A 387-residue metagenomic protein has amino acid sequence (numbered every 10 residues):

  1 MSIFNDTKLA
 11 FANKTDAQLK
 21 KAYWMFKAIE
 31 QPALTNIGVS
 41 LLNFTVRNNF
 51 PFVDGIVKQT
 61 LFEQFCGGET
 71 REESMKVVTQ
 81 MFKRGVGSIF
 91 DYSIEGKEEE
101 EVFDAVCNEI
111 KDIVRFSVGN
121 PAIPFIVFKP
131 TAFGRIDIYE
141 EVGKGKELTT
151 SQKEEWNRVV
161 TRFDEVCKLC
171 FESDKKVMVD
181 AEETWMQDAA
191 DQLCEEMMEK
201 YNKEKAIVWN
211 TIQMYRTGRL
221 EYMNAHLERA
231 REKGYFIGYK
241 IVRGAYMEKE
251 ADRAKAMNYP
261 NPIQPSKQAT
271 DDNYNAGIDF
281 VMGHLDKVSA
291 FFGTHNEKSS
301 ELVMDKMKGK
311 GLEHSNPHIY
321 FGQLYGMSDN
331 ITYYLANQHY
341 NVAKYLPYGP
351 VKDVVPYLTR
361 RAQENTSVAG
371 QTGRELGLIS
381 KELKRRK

Functional and structural regions predicted by a protein language model:
M1-K387: Positively charged, amphipathic and often flexible ligand-engagement surfaces
